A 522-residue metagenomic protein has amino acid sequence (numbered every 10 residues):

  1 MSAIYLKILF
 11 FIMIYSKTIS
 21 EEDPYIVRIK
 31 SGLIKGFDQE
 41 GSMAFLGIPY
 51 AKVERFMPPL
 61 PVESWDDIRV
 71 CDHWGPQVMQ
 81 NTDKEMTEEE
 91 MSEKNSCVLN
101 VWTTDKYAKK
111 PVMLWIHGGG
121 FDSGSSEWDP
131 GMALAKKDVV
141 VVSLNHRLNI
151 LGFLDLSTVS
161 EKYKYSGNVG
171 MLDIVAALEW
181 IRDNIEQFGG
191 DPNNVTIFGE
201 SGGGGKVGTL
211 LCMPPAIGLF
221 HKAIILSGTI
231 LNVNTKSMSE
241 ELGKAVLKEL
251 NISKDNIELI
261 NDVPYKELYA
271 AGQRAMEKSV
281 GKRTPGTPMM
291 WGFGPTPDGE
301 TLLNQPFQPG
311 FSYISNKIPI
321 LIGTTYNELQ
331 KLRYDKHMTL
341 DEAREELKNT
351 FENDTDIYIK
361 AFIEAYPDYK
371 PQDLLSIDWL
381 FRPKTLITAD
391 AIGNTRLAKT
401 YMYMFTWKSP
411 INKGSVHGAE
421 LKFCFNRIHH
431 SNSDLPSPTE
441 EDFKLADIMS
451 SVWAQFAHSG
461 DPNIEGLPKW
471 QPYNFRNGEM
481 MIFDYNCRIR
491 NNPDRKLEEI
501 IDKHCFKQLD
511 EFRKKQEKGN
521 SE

Functional and structural regions predicted by a protein language model:
M1-F10: Classical eukaryotic N-terminal signal peptides for Sec-dependent ER targeting/secretion, especially the positively
M13-M171, P192, M289, L329 (+4 more regions): Non-catalytic accessory segments of hydrolases
K84-T87, A176, D183, I217 (+3 more regions): Substrate-access "cap/lid" subdomains that shape and gate the entrance to catalytic or ligand-binding pockets
K164-Q187, A245: Alpha/beta-hydrolase active-site loop
F188-E200: Alpha/beta-hydrolase fold nucleophile elbow
G199-G202, P214, S227: Catalytic nucleophile serine of serine hydrolases, specifically the conserved "nucleophile elbow" pentapeptide
G204-A216: Short glycine-enriched nucleophile-adjacent loop and the immediately C-terminal alpha-helix near the catalytic center
E300-E522: C-terminal subdomain of alpha/beta-hydrolase-fold enzymes, centered on the catalytic histidine and its supporting
